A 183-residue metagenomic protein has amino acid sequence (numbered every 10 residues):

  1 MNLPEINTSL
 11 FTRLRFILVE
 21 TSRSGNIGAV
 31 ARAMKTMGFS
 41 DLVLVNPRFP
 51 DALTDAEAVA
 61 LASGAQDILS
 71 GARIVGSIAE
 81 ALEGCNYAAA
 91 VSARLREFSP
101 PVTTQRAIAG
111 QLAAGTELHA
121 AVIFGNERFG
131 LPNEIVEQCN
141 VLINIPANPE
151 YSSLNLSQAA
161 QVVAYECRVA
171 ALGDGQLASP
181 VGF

Functional and structural regions predicted by a protein language model:
M1-F183: Post-transcriptional modification and biogenesis factors for structured RNAs of the translation apparatus
